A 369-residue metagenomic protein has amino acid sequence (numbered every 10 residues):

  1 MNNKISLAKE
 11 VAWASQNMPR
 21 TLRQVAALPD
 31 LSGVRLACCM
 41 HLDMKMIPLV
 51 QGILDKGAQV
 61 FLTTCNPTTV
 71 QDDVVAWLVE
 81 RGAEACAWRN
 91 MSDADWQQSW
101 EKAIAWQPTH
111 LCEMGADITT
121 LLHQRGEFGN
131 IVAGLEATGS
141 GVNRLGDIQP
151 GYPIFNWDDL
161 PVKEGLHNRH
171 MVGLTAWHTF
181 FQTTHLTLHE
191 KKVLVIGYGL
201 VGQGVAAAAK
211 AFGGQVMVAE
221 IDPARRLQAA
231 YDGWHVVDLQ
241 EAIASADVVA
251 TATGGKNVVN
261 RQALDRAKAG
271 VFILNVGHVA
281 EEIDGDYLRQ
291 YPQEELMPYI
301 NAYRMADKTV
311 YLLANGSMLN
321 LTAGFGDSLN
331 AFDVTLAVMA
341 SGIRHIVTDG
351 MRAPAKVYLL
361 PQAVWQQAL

Functional and structural regions predicted by a protein language model:
M1-A26, L31, C65-V70, V75-K191: Glycine/serine-rich phosphate-binding loop and adjoining beta1-alpha1 elements at the start of nucleotide-handling
K4-R20, G33, D43, F155-E190 (+1 more regions): Adenosine-phosphate binding glycine-rich loop
S32-M46, F180, T184-K210, M217: Glycine-rich adenosine-cofactor-binding loop
L42-A58: Histidine-anchored nucleotide/phosphate-binding helix
V60, T64-D73, W157, I196 (+1 more regions): NAD(P)-binding Rossmann-fold cofactor-contacting core
T64, H110-G115, E127-S140, L264-M305 (+1 more regions): ADP-ribose/adenylate-binding Rossmann-like module
V79-C86, Q215-V216, E220-A246, N257 (+1 more regions): Conserved N-terminal Rossmann-fold NAD(P) cofactor-binding segment
I104-C112, W234-D284: Rossmann-like NAD(P)-binding element
